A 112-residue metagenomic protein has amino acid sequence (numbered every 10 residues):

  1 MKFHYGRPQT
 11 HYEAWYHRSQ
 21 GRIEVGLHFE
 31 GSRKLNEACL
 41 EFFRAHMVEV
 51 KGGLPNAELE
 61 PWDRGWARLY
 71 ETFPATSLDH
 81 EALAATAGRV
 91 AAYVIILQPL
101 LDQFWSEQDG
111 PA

Functional and structural regions predicted by a protein language model:
M1-W66: Polyanion-binding interface signature
E41-L54, F73-P111: Ampiphathic alpha-helical segments that act as solvent-exposed interaction surfaces
P61-S77: Surface-exposed peri-terminal alpha-helical interaction modules
